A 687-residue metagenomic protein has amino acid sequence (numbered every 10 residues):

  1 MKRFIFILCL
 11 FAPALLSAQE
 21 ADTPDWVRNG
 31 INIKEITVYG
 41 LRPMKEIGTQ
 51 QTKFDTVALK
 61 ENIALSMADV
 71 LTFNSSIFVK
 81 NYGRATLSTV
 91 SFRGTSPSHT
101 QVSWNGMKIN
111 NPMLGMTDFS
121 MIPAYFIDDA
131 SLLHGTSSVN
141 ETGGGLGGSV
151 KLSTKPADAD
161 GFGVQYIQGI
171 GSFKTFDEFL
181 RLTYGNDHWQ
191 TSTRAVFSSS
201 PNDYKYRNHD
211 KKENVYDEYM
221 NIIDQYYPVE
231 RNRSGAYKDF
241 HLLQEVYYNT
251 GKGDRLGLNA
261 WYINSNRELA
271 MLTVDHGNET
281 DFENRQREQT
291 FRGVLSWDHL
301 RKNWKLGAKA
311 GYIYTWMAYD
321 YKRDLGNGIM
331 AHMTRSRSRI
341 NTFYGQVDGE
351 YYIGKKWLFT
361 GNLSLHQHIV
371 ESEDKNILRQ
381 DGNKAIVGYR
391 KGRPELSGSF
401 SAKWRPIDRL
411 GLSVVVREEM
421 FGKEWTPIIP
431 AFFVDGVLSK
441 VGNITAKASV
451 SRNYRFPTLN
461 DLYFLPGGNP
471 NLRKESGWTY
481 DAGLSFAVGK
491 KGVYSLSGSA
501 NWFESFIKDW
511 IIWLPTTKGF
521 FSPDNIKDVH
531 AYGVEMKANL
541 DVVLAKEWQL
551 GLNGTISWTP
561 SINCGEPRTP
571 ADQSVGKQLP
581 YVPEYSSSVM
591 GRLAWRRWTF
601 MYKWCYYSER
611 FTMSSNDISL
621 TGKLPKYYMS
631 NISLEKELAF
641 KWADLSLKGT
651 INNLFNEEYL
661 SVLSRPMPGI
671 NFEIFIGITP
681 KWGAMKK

Functional and structural regions predicted by a protein language model:
N32-N62, T89: N-terminal periplasmic "start-of-domain" segments of outer-membrane beta-barrel proteins
E35, M67-V70, S88-S91, S103 (+4 more regions): N-terminal periplasmic accessory domains that precede and gate Gram-negative outer-membrane beta-barrel machines
A68-N111: Extracytoplasmic beta-strand/coil segments of soluble accessory domains associated with Gram-negative outer-membrane
M107-G135, P466: Short acidic/polar hinge/loop motifs at secondary-structure boundaries that mediate gating or recognition
Y184-N284: Periplasmic-side early beta-strands and strand-to-turn transitions of outer-membrane beta-barrels
V246-S265, Q286-W425, F433, V437 (+3 more regions): Face-selective signature of the C-terminal outer-membrane beta-barrel domain
N303-Y321, S439, T445-K447, K474-Y532 (+2 more regions): Membrane-embedded beta-barrel scaffold of Gram-negative outer-membrane proteins
R405-G411, W502-F506, N525-M613, D644 (+1 more regions): Gram-negative outer-membrane beta-barrel transporters
